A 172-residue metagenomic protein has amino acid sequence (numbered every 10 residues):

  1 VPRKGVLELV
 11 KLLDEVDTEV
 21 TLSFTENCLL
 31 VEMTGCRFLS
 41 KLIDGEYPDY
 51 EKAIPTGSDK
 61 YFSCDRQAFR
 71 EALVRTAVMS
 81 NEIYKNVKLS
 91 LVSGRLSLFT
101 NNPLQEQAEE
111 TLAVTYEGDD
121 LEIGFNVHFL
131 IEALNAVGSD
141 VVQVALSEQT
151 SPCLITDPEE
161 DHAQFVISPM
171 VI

Functional and structural regions predicted by a protein language model:
V1-I43, S58-I172: DNA polymerase processivity clamps
A53-T56: Short hinge/gating elements
